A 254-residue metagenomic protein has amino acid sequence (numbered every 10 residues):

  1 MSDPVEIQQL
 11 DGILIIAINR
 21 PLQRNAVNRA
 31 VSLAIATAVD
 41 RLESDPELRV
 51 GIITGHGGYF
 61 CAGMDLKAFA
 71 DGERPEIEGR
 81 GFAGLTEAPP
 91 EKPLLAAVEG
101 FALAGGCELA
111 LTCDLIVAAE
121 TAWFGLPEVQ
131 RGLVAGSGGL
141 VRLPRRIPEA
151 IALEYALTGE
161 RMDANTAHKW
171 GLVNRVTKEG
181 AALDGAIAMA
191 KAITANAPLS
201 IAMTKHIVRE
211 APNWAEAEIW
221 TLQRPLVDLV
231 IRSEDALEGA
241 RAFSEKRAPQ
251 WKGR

Functional and structural regions predicted by a protein language model:
M1-H56: Conserved CoA-thioester-binding segment of acyl-CoA-metabolizing enzymes
I16, R20, A34-I35, I53 (+6 more regions): Terminal peptide-recognition signature
V31-I35, L109, A182, Q223: Hydrophobic alpha-helical membrane-association signature
G55-P90, Q130-L133, W214-A215: Glycine- (often His-adjacent) and acidic-residue-rich active-site loop that binds/positions the CoA thioester
G58-A62, L103-A104, G125, V208 (+1 more regions): Short, active-site-adjacent cap segments at secondary-structure transitions
A88-I201, D228-R241, E245-R247, R254: Crotonase-fold acyl-CoA enzyme core
K205-W214: Short, charged, surface-exposed hinge/linker loops at domain edges that act as mobile lids or interdomain connectors
